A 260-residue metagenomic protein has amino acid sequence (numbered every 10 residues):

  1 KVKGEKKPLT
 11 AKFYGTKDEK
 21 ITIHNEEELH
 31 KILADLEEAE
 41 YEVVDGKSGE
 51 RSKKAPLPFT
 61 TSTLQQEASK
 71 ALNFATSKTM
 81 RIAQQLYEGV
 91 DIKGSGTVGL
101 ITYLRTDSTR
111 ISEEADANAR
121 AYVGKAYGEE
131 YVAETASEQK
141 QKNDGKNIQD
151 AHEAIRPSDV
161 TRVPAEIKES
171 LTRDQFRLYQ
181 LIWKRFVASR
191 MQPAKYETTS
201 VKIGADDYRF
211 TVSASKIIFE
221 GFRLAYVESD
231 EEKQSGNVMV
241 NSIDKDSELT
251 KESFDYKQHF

Functional and structural regions predicted by a protein language model:
K1-Q85, Y122-E129, A136, D144-K146 (+1 more regions): Long, highly charged, low-complexity internal segments
L33, L104-D159: Metal-dependent DNA phosphodiester-chemistry modules and their immediately adjacent helices/loops in DNA-processing
G49, E67, Y103-T109: Short His/Asp/Glu-rich catalytic/ion-coordination signatures at enzyme active sites or charged loops
T63-E67, L100, A154: A general alpha-helix detector
Y87-Y103, V187: A short, conserved structural fragment
I92, V160-T161: Short connector loops/turns at beta-strand edges and beta->alpha or beta->beta junctions
G99-L104, P193, E197: Interdomain boundary/hinge elements
